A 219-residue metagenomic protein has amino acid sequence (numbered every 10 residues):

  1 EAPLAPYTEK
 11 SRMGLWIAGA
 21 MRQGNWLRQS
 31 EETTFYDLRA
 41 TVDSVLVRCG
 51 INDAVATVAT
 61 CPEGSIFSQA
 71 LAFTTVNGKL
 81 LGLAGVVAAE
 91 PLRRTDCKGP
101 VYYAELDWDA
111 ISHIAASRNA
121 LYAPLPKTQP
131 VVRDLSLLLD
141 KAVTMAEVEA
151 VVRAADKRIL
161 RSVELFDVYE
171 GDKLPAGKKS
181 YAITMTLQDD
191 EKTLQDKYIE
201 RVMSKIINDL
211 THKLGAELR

Functional and structural regions predicted by a protein language model:
A2-E9, G14, R22-R219: A carboxyl-terminal module marker
